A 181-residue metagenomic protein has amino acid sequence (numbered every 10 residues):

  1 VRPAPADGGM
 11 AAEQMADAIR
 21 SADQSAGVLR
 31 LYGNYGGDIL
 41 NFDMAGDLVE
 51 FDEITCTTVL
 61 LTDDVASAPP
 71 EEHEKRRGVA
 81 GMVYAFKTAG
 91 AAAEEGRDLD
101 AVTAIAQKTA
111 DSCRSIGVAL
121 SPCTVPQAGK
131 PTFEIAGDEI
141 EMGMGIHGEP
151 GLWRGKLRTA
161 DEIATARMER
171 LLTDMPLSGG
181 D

Functional and structural regions predicted by a protein language model:
V1-S25, T165, L172-D174: Glycine-rich oxoanion-binding loops at beta->alpha junctions
P3-A4, V28, C56-T57: Hydrophobic anchor at the start of a short beta-strand that flanks the dinucleotide cofactor-binding loop
P5-G8, Y32-Y35, K75-V79, W153-D161: Hydrophobic alpha-helical scaffolding
M10, D23-Q24, G37-F42, E53-T103 (+1 more regions): Active-site histidine-anchored catalytic micro-motif
D23-R30, D181: Short, surface-exposed connector motifs at secondary-structure boundaries
G46-D52: Short, surface-exposed basic-aromatic patches at helix termini and helix-loop junctions that form
S67, A93-D181: Mixed-charge interfacial surface used for oligomerization/domain docking and macromolecular partner engagement
